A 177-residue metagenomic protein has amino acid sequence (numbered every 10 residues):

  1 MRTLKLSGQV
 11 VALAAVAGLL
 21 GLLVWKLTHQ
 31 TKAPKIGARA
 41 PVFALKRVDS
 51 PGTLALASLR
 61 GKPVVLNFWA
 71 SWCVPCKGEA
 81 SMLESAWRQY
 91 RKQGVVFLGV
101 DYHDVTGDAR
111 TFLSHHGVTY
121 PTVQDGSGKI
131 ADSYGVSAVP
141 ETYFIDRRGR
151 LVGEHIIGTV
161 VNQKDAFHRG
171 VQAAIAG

Functional and structural regions predicted by a protein language model:
M1-K46, G177: N-terminal targeting signals for export/organelle localization
L6, T111-T119, Q124-I175: Thiol/disulfide oxidoreductase modules built on the thioredoxin-like
P41-A44, A55, W69, V96-L98 (+2 more regions): Conserved Rossmann-like nucleotide-binding pocket used by diverse enzymes that bind dinucleotide cofactors
V42-V64: A short beta-strand-turn-helix
K62-V64, W69-W72, A138: Short pre-active-site segment immediately N-terminal to redox-active cysteine/selenocysteine motifs in thiol-based
V65-N67, G99, F144: Hydrophobic beta-strand core positions in alpha/beta domains
F68-S85: Conserved redox-active cysteine motifs that mediate thiol-disulfide chemistry, especially di-cysteine Cys-X(1-2)-Cys
G78, R88-S127, V139: Conserved segment of the thioredoxin-like fold in thiol-based oxidoreductases
